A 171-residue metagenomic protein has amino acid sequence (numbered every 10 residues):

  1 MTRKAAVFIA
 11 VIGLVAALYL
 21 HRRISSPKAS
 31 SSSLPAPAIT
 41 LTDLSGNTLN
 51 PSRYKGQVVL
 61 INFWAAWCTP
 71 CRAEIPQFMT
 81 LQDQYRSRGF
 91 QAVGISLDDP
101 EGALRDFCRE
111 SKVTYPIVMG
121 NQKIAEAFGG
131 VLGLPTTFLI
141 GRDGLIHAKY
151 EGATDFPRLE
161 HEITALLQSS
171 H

Functional and structural regions predicted by a protein language model:
M1-T42, H171: N-terminal targeting signals for export/organelle localization
A38-V59, Q82, F128: A short beta-strand-turn-helix
K55-Q57, S87, T114: Active-site acidic short loop of glycosyltransferases
Q57-V59, F63-W67: Short pre-active-site segment immediately N-terminal to redox-active cysteine/selenocysteine motifs in thiol-based
L60-N62, G94, F138-L139: Hydrophobic beta-strand core positions in alpha/beta domains
R72-S111, G120-A127, H161: Structural microenvironment flanking redox-active thiols in thiol-disulfide oxidoreductases
D106-V113, M119-L166: Thiol/disulfide oxidoreductase modules built on the thioredoxin-like
